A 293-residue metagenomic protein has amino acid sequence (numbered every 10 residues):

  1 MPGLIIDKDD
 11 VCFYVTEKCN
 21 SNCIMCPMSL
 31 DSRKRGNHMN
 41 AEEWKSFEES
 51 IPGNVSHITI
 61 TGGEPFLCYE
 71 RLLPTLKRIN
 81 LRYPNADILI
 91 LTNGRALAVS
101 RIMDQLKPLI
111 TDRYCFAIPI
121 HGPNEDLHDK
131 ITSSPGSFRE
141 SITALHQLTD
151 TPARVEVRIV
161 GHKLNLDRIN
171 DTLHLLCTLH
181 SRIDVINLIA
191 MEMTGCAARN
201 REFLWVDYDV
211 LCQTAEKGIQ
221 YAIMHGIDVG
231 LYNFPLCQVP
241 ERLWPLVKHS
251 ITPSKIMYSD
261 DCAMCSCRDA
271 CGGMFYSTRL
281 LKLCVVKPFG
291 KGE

Functional and structural regions predicted by a protein language model:
M1-C12, G53-N54, R242-S250: N-terminal [4Fe-4S]-dependent radical SAM core
P2-E43, R268-M274: Canonical Radical SAM [4Fe-4S] cluster-binding loop centered on the CxxxCxxC motif and its immediate flanking residues
S29-R35, K130-G136, R201-D207: Short glycine-enriched, charge-decorated loop/helix-capping segments at active-site entrances that position
R33-S46, P65-I110, I120-D126, S134-E140 (+1 more regions): Canonical radical SAM enzyme core domain
S46-F66, V286-E293: Short Fe-S-cluster ligation motifs
N54-I60, Y83, L89, Y114-C115 (+2 more regions): Conserved C-terminal portion of the radical SAM core fold that forms the substrate/S-adenosylmethionine-binding
L73-N80, F116, L166-D184, P240-I256: Short, electropositive alpha-helical surface patch
P240-E293: Flexible mid-to-C-terminal extensions adjoining Fe-S/redox cofactors in radical SAM and related proteins
